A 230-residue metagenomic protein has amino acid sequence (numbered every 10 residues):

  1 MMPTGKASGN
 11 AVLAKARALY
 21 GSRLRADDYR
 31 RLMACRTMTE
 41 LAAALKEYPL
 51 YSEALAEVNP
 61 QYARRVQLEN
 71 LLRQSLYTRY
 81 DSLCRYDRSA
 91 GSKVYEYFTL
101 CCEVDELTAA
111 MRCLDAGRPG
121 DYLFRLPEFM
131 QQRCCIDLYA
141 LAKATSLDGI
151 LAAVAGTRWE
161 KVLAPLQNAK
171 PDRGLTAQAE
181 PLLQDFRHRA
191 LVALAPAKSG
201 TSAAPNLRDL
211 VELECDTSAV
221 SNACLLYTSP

Functional and structural regions predicted by a protein language model:
M2-L71, S75-Y80, A90, P127-A197 (+1 more regions): Conserved hydrophobic core element of enzyme catalytic domains
D28, S92-L100, P205-L213: Short, recurring structural edge motifs at helix starts
E69-Y122: Long, hydrophobic/aromatic-enriched structural stretches that serve as scaffold segments
V94, T108, D121, L126-M130 (+2 more regions): Alpha-helical scaffold segments
C102-E103, E214-S218: Generic helix N-cap/helix-start motif at coil->alpha-helix transitions
L191-L213, S221-C224: A long, hydrophobic alpha-helical segment
Y227-P230: Conserved small/polar residues in nucleotide/adenosyl-binding loops
